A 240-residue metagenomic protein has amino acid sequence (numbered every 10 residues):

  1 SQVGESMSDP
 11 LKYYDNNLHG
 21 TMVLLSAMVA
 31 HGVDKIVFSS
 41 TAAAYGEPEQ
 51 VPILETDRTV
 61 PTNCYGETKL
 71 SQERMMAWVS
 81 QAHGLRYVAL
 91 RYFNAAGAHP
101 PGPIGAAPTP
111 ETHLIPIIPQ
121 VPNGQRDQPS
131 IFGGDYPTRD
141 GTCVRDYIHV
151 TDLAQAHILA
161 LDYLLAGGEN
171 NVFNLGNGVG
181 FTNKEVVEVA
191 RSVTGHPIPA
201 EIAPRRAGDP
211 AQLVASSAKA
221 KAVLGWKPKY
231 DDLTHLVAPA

Functional and structural regions predicted by a protein language model:
S1-A98: N-terminal Rossmann-like NAD(P)+-binding domain of SDR-like oxidoreductases, especially those catalyzing
Y14, D57, T62-L70, I104-P116 (+3 more regions): Short-chain dehydrogenase/reductase
Y45, P52-I53, T59-P61, I104 (+3 more regions): Short clusters of hydrophobic/aromatic residues that line enzyme substrate/ligand-binding pockets
G46-E47, G97-P100, N183, D209-A211: A short beta-to-alpha transition loop/helix N-cap that caps and shapes the active-site region
E49-V51, H99-I104, C143-V144, V186-V187: Short aromatic-enriched loop/helix-cap "lid" or pocket-rim segments at secondary-structure transitions that line
I117-A240: C-terminal substrate-binding subdomain of Rossmann-fold SDR/epimerase-dehydratase oxidoreductases
